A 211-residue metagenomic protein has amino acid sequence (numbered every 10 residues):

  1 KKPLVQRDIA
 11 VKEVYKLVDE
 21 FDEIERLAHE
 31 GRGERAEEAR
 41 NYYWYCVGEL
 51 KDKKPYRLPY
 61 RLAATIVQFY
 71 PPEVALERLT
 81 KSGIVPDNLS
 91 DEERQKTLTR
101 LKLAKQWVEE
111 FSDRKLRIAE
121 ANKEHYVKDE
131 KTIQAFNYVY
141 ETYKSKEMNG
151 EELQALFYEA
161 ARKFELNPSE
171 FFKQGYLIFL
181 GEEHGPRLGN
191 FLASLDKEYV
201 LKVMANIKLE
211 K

Functional and structural regions predicted by a protein language model:
K1-E109, L180-K211: Catalytic adenosine-cofactor/nucleotide-binding cores of aminoacyl-tRNA synthetases and other
D8, R78-L79, L116-N122, G150-F157 (+2 more regions): Short coil/turn segments at secondary-structure boundaries
N88-M148: Aromatic-anchored, charged helix-turn/loop surface patch used as a conserved interaction hotspot
V127-L177: C-terminal accessory/binding modules appended to enzymatic or scaffolding proteins
